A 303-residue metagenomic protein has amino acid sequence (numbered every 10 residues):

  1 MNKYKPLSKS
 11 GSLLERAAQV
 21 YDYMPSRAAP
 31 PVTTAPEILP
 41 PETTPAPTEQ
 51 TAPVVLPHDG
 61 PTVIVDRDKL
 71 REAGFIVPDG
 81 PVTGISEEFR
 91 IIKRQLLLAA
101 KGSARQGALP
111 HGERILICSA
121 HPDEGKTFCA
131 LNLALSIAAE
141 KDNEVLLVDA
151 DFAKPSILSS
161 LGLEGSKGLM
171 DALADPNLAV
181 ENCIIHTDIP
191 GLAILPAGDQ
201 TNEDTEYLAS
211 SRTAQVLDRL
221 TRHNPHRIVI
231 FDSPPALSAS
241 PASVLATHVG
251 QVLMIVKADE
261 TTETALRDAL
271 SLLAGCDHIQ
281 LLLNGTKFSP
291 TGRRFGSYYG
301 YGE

Functional and structural regions predicted by a protein language model:
M1-E303: P-loop NTP-binding module
